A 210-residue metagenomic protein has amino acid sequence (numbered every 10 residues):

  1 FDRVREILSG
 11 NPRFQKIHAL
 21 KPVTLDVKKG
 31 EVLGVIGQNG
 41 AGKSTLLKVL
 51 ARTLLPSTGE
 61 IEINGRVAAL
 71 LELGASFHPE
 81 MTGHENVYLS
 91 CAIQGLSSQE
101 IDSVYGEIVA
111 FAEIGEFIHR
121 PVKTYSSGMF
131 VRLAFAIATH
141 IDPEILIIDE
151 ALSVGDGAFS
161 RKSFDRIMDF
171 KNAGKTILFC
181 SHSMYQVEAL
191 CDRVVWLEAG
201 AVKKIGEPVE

Functional and structural regions predicted by a protein language model:
F1-K21, P208-E210: Pre-NBD coupling/linker segments of ABC/ABC-like ATPases
D2-L8, Y88, E100-F117, A134-A136: Conserved ABC ATPase "signature" region
I36-Q38: The feature captures the beta-strand-to-loop junction immediately N-terminal to the Walker
S183-A189: Conserved H-loop
A189-W196: Conserved catalytic segment of ABC-fold P-loop ATPases
A199-G200: Conserved ABC ATPase "signature" C-loop
